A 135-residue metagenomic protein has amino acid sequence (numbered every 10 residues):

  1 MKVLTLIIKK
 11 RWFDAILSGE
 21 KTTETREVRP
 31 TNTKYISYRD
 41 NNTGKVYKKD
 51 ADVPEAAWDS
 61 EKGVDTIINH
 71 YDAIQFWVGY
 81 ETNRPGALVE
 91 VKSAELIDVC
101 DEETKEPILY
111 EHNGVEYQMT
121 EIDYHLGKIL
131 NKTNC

Functional and structural regions predicted by a protein language model:
K2-C135: Structured alpha/beta reader/binder surfaces that contact nucleic acids or chromatin modification marks
